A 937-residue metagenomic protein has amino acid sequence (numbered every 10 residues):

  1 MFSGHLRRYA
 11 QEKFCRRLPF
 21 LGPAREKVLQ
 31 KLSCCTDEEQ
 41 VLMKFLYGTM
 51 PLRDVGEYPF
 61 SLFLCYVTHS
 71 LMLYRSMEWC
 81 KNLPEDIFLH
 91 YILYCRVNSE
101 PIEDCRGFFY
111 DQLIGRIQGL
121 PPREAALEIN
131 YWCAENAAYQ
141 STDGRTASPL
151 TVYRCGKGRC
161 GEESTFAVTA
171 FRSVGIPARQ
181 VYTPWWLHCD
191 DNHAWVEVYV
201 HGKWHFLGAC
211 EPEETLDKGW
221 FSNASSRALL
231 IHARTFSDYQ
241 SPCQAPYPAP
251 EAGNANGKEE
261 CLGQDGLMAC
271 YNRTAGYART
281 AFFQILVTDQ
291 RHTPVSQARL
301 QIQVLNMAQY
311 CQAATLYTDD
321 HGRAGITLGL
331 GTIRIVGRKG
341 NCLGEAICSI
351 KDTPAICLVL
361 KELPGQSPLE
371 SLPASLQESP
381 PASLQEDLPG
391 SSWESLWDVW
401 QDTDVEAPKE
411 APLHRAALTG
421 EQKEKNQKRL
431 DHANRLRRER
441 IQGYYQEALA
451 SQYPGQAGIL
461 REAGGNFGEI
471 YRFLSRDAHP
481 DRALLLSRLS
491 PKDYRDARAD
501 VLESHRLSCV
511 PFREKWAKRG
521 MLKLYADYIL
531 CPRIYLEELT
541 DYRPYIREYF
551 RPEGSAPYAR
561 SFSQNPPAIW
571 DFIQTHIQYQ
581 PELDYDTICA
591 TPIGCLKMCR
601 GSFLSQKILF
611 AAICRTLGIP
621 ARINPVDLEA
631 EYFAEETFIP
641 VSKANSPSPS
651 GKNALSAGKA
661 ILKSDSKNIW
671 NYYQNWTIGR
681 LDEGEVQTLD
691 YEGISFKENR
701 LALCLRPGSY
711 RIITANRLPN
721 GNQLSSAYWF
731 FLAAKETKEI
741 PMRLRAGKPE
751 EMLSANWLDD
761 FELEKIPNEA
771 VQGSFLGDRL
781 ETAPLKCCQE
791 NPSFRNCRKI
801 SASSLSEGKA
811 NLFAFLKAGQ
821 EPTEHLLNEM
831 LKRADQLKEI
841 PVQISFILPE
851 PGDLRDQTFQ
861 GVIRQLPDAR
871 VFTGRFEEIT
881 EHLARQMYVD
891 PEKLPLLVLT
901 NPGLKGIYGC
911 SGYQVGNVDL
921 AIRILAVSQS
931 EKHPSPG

Functional and structural regions predicted by a protein language model:
F2-C155, A407, A411-M598: Secondary-structure boundary elements
A10, D111, G115-P121, A125-Y131 (+7 more regions): Hydrophobic/aromatic-rich core segments of domains that either
A281-H292, L655-I669, L753-A755, D759: A short, amphipathic beta-strand motif
Q290-Q309, L330-T332, S666-D690, D778: Short, ordered, surface-exposed loop/turn motifs in non-cytosolic proteins
N306-T327, E683-N699: Short, acidic Ser/Thr/Gly-rich low-complexity loop/linker segments typical of extracellular and cell-surface proteins
G340-L363, L718-P749: Structured interaction patches on ligand/partner-binding surfaces of diverse proteins
A802-M830, Q843-I847: Short active-site neighborhood of thiol/selenol oxidoreductases, capturing the structured segment around
Q860-L894: Short, internal strand/loop/helix patches that form the active-site neighborhood or redox-interaction surface
